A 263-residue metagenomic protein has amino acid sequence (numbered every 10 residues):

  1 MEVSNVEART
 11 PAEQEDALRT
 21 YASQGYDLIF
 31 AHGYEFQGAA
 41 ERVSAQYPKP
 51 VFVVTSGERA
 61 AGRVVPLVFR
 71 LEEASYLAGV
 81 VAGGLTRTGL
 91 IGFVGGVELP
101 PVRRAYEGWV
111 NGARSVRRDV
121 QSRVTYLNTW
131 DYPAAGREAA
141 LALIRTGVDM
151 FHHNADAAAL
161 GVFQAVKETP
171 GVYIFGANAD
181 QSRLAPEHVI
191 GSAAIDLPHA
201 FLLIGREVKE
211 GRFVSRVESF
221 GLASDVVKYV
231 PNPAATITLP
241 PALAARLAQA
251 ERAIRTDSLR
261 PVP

Functional and structural regions predicted by a protein language model:
M1-P263: A residue-level marker of the well-folded mature domains of exported/periplasmic proteins
